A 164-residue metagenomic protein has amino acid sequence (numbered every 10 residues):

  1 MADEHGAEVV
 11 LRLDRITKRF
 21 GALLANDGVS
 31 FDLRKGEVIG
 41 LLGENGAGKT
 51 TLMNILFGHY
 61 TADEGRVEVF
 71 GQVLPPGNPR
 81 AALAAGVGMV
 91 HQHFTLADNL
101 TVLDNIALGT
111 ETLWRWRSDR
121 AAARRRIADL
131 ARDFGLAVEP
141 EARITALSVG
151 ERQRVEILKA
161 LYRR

Functional and structural regions predicted by a protein language model:
M1-R164: Glycine-rich phosphate-binding loops of nucleotide-dependent enzymes
